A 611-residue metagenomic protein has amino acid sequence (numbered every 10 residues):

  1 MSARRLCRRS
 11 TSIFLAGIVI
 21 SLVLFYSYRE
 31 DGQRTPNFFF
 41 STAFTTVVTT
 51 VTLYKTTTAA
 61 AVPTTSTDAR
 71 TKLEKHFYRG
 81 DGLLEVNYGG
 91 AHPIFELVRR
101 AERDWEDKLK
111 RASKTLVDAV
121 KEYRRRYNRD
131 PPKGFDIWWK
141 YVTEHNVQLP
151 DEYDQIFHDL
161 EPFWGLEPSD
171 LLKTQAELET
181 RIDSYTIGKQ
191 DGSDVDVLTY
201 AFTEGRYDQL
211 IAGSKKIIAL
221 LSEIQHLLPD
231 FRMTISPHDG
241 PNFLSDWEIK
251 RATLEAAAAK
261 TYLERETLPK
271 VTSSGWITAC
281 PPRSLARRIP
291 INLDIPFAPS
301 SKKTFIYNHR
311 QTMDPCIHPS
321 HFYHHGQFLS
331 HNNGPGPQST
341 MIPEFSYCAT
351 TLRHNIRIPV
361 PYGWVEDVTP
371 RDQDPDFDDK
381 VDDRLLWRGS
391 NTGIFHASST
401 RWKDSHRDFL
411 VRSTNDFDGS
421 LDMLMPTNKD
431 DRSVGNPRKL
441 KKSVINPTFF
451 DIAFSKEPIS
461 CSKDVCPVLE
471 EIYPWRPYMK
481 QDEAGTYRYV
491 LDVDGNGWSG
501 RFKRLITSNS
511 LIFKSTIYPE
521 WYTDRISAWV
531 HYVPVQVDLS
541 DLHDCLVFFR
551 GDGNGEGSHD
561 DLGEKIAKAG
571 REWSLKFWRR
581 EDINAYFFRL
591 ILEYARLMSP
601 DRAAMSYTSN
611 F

Functional and structural regions predicted by a protein language model:
M1-A59: N-terminal signal-anchor transmembrane helix specifying type II single-pass membrane topology of secretory-pathway
A3-L6, A101-E106, V117-K121, N391-H396 (+3 more regions): Short interface patches used for recognition in eukaryotic signaling and trafficking proteins
C7-S21, V62-Q481, A604-F611: Secretory-pathway glycan-assembly enzymes, especially type II membrane glycosyltransferases that use nucleotide-sugar
Y26-E30, Y127, P131, T143-N146 (+10 more regions): Eukaryotic basic, amphipathic alpha-helical target segments in cytosolic regions
Y478-F611: Catalytic binding pocket for nucleotide-activated donors in carbohydrate/polymer assembly enzymes
